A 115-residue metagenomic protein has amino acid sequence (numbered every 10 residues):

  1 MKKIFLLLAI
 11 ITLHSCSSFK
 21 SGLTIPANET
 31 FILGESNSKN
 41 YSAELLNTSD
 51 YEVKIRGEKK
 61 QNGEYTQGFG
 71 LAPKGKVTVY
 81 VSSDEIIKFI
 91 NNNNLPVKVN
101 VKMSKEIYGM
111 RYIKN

Functional and structural regions predicted by a protein language model:
M1-I4: Positively charged n-region of N-terminal signal peptides that target proteins for export
H14-S15: C-terminal motif of bacterial Sec signal peptides marking the signal peptidase cleavage site
L23, Q67-L71: Short beta-strand segments within Ig-like beta-sandwich modules, predominantly Fibronectin type-III
P26-T30, G34-S38, P73-K74, S82-D84: Tight coil/turn sites that cap or link beta-strands
K39-A43: Structural beta-strand segments of beta-rich domains
L45-S49, F89-N93, V101: Asparagine-centered strand-capping/turn motif at beta-strand->loop junctions
D50-Q67: Short, surface-exposed beta-strand/strand-loop-strand elements in extracellular ectodomains
N93-N115: C-terminal partner/receptor-binding element of secreted or periplasmic proteins
